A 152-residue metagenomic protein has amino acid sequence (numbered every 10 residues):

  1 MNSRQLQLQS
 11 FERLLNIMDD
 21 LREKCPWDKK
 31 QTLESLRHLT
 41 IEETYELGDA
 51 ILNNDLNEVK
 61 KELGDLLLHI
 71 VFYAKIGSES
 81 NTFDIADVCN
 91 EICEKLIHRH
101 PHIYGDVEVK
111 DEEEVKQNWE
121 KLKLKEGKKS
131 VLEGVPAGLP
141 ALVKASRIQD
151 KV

Functional and structural regions predicted by a protein language model:
M1-E62, L68-V152: Flexible "arm" and connector segments at domain edges
